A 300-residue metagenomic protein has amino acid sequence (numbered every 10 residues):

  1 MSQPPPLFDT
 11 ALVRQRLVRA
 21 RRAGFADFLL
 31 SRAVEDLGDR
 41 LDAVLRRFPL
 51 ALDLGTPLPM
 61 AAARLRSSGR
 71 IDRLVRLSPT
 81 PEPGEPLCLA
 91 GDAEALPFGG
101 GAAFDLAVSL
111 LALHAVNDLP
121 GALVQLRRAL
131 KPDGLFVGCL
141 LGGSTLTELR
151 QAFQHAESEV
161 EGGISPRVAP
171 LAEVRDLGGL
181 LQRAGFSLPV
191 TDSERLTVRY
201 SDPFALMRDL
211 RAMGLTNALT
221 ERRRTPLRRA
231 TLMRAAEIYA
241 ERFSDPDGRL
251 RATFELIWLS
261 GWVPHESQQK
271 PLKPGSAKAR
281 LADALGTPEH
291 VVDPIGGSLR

Functional and structural regions predicted by a protein language model:
M1-P49: Class I SAM-dependent methyltransferase Rossmann-like catalytic core, especially the SAM/SAH-binding loop
M1-R22, S67-S68, P79-G84, D92-G100 (+1 more regions): Short, low-complexity, intrinsically disordered N-terminal peptides in bacterial proteins
G38, D42, A184, S201-R300: C-terminal lobe and adjacent flexible extensions of AdoMet/dcAdoMet transferase-like proteins
D39-G101, L106, P120-V124: Class I SAM-dependent methyltransferase SAM/SAH-binding core
R46, N117, K131: Short conserved AdoMet
L111-H114: Short catalytic micro-motifs in class I SAM-dependent methyltransferases
P120-L135: A short glycine-rich, Lys/Arg-flanked "PGG" loop and its adjoining helix->strand segment in the class I
V137-A205, M213-R229: Conserved catalytic/acceptor-binding region of the Class I
